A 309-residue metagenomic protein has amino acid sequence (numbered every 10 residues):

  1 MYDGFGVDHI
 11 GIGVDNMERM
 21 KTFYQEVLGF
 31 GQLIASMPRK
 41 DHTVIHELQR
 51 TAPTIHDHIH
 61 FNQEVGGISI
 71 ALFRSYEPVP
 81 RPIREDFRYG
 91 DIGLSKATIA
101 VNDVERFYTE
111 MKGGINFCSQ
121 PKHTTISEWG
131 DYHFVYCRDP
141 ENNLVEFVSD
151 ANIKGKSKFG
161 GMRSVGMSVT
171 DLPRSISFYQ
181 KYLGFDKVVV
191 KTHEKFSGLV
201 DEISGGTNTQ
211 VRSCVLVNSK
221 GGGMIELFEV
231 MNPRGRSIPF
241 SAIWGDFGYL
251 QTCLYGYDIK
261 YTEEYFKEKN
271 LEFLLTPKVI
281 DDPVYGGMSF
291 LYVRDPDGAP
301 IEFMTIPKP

Functional and structural regions predicted by a protein language model:
M1-D3, P309: Basic/polar N-terminal segments that are highly enriched at the extreme N-terminus, encompassing both cleavable
F5-D15, I55-Y76, R81-E110, Y132-R138 (+5 more regions): Vicinal oxygen chelate
G13-G67, E128, S168-G222, Y261 (+2 more regions): Core segments of cupin and vicinal oxygen chelate
S36-I55, E77-S95, N102, G113-G114 (+6 more regions): A cross-kingdom feature marking solvent-exposed beta-strand/loop segments within repeated, beta-rich binding/scaffold
Y136-V148: Internal, hydrophobic cores of structured domains that mediate oligomerization or house catalytic pockets within large
V145-P173: Loop-centered beta-sheet repeat module
V145-V148, I225, I301-M304: Short hydrophobic beta-strand motif reused across regulatory alpha/beta modules
